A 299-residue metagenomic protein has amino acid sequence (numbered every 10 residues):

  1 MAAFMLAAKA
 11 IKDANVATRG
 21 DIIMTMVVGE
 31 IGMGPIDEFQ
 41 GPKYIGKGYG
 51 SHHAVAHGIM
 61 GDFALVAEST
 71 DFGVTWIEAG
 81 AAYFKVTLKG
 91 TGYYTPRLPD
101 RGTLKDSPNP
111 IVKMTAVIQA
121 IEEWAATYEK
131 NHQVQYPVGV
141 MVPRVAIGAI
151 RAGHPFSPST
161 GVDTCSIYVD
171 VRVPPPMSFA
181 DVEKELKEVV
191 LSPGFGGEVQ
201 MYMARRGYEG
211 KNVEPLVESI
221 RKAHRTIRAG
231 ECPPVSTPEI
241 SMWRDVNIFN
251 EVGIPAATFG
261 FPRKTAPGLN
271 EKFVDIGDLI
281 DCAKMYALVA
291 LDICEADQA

Functional and structural regions predicted by a protein language model:
M1-A79, Q298: Acidic/histidine-rich catalytic neighborhood of metal-dependent amide-processing enzymes
K85-A299: Metal-dependent amide/peptide-bond hydrolase catalytic core, centered on the "pita-bread" metallohydrolase fold
